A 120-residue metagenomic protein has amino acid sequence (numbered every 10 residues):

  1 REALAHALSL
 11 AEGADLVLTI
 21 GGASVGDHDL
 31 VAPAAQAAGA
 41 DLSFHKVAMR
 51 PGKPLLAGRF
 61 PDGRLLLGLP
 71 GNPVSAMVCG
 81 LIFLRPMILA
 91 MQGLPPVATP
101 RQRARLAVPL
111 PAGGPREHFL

Functional and structural regions predicted by a protein language model:
R1-L30, A34-A37: N-terminal small/polar loop signature for handling phosphorylated ligands or for N-terminal nucleophile
A34-L120: Flexible glycine/proline-rich
